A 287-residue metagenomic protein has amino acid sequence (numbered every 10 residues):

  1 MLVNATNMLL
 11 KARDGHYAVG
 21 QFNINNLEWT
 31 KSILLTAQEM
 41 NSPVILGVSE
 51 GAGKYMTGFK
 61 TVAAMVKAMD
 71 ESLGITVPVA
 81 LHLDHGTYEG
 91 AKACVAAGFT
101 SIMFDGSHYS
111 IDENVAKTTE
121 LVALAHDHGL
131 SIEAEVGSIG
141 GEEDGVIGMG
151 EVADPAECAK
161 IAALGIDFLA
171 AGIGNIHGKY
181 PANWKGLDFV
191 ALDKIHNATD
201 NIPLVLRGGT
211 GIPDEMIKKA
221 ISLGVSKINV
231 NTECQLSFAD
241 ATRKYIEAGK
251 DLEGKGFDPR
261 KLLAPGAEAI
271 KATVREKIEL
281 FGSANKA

Functional and structural regions predicted by a protein language model:
V3-K11, G15, L27-A52, T57-T76 (+6 more regions): Alpha/beta enzyme core
N4-G20, E253-R260: Generic N-terminal amphipathic, Lys/Arg-enriched alpha-helix
F22, N26: Conserved phosphate/anionic-ligand binding catalytic regions in large, soluble enzymes, centered on
L206-G208: Thr-Gly-centered strand-to-loop micro-motif
A239, R243-K244: Glycine- and aromatic-enriched membrane alpha-helices
I246-A287: Extended, intrinsically disordered, low-complexity segments
